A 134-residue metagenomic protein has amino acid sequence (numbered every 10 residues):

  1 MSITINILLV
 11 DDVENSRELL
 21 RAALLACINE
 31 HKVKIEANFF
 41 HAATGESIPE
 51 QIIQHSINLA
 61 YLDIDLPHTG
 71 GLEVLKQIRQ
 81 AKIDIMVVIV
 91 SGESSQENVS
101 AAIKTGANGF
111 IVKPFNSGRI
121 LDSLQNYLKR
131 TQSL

Functional and structural regions predicted by a protein language model:
T4-L24, F39, A60: Conserved acidic segment of CheY-like receiver
N38-L59: Acidic, metal-coordinating helix/loop segments flanking the phosphotransfer/catalytic sites of two-component signaling
T44, G70-E73: Acidic catalytic/metal-coordinating carboxylates
E50, L72-I83: Short amphipathic alpha-helix used as the core "switch/output" element in two-component signaling
P67, S95: The feature encodes the CheY-like receiver
F115-L124: C-terminal output helix
